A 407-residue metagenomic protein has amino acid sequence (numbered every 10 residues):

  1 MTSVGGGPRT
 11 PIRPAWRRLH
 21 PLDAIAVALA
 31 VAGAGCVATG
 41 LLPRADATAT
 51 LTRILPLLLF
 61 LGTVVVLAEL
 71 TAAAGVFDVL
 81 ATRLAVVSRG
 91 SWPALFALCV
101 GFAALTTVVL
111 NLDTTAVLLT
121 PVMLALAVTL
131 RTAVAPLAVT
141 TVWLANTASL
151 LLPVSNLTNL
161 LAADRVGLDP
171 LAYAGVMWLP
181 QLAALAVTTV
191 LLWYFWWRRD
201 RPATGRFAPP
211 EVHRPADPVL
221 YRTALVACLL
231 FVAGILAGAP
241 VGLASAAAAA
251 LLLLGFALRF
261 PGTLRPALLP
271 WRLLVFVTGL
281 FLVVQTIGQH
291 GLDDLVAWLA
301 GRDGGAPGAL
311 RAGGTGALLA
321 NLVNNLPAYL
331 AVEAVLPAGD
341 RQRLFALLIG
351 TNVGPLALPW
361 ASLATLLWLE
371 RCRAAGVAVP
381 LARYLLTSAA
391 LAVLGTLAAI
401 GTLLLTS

Functional and structural regions predicted by a protein language model:
M1-T71, L179-Q181, T189-G288, T387-S407: Hydrophobic transmembrane alpha-helices of multi-pass small-molecule transporters
V27, L58-L59, P93-G101, T115 (+9 more regions): Hydrophobic alpha-helical transmembrane segments
A32, T82-W92, V108-L110, P209-L220 (+2 more regions): Short, amphipathic, aromatic/basic-enriched membrane-interface segments that mark the entry/exit of transmembrane
R44, T48-T132, W271-R341: Membrane-embedded alpha-helical segments and adjacent helix-loop junctions characteristic of multi-pass solute
A68-E69, F102-N111, L144-L151, P180-T188 (+2 more regions): Helix-loop-helix module between adjacent transmembrane segments
L80-A81, T114-A125, A138, L152-V166 (+4 more regions): Re-entrant/interfacial helical elements at transmembrane boundaries that shape and gate the permeation pathway
L130-R199, A203-V212, L344-L347, W368-A398: Membrane-core helix-loop-helix motifs of multi-pass transport proteins
V241, A306-A309, G339-F345, L358 (+1 more regions): Hydrophobic multi-pass inner-membrane translocation pores used for secretion and envelope-lipid/glycan export
